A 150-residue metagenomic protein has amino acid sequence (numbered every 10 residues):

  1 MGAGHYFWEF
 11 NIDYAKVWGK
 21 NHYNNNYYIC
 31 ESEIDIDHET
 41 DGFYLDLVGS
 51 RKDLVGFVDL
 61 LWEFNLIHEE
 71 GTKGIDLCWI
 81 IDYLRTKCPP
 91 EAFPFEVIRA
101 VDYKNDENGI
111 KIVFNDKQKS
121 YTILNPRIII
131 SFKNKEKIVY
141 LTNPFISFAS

Functional and structural regions predicted by a protein language model:
M1-K20: Extended catalytic/binding region for NAD+/ADP-ribose chemistry, centered on the ART fold
Y6-W8, C30-E33: Short, conserved beta-strand segments within well-ordered enzyme catalytic domains that often line or immediately flank
H22-E31: Cytochrome P450 catalytic domain signature, combining two hallmark sequence patches
E31-S150: Active-site and NAD+-binding cores of ADP-ribose-processing enzymes
